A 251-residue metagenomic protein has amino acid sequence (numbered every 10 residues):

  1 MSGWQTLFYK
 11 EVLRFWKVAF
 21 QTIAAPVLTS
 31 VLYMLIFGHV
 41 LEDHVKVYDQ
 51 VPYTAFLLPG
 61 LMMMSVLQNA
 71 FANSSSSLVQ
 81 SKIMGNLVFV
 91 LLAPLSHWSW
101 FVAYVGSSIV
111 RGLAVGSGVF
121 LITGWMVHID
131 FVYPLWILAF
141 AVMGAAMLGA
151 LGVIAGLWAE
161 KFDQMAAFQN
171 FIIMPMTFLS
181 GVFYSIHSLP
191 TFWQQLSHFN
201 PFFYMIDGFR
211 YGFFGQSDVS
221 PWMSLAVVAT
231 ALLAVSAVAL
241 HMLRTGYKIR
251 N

Functional and structural regions predicted by a protein language model:
M1-L135, A139-N251: Hydrophobic transmembrane alpha-helices and immediately adjacent juxtamembrane helices of multi-pass inner-membrane
